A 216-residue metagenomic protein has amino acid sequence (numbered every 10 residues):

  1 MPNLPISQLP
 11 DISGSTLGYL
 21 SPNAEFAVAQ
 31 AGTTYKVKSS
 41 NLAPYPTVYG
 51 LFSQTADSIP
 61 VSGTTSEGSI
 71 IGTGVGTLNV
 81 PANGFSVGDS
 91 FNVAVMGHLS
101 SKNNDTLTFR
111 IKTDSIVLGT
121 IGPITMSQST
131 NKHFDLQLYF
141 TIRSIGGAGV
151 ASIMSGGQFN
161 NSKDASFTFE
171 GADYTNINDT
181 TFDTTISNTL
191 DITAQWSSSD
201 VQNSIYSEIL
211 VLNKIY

Functional and structural regions predicted by a protein language model:
M1-Y19, K214-Y216: Short, intrinsically disordered N-terminal pre-domain segments
I12-G14, A24-E25, K38, A43-Y216: Surface-exposed molecular-recognition determinants
Q30-T33: Acidic glycine-/aspartate-rich tracts in secreted/extracellular proteins
